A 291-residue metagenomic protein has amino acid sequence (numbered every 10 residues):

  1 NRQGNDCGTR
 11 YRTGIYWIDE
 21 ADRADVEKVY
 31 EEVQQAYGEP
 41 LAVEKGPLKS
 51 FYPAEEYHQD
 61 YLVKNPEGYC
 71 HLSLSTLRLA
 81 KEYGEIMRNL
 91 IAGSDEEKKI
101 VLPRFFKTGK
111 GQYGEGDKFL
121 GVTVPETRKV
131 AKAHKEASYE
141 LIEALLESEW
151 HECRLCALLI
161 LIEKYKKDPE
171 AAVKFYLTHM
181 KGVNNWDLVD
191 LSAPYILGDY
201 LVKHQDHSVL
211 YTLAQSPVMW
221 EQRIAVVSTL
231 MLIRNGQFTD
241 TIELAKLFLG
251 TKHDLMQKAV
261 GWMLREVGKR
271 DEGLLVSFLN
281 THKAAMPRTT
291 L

Functional and structural regions predicted by a protein language model:
N1-M87, A133: Flexible coil/turn and secondary-structure edge motifs
G84-L291: Alpha-helical scaffold domains
